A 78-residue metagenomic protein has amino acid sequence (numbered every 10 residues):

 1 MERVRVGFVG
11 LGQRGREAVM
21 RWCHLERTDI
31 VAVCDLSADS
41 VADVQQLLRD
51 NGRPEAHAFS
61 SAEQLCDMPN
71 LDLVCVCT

Functional and structural regions predicted by a protein language model:
M1-T78: N-terminal glycine-/serine-/threonine-rich beta1-alpha1-beta2 phosphate-ribose binding loop of Rossmann-like
